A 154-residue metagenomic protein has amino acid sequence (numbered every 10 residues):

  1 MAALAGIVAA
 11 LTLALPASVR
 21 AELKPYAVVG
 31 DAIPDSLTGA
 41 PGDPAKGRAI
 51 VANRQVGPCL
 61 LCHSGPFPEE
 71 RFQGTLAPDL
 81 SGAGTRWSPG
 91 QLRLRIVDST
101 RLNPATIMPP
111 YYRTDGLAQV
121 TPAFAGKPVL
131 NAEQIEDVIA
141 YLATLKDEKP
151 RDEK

Functional and structural regions predicted by a protein language model:
A3-A14: Bacterial N-terminal signal peptides
L15-A21: Sec/Tat signal peptide C-region and signal peptidase I cleavage site
E22-R54, R151-K154: Electrostatic cytochrome c docking/interface patches
A40-P41, I50, L60, S64-D98 (+1 more regions): Gly/Gly-Pro-rich "capping" loops immediately C-terminal to redox-active cysteine motifs in periplasmic/lumenal
D43, S88, L130-Q134: An acidic site on a long C-lobe helix of protein kinase domains
R54-P58, Q134: Short pre-active-site segment immediately N-terminal to redox-active cysteine/selenocysteine motifs in thiol-based
V56, D98-L102: Glycine-rich, acidic and aromatic/proline-enriched surface loops and short helix-turn segments that act as binding
R95, Y111-E153: C-terminal capping alpha-helices of c-type cytochrome domains
